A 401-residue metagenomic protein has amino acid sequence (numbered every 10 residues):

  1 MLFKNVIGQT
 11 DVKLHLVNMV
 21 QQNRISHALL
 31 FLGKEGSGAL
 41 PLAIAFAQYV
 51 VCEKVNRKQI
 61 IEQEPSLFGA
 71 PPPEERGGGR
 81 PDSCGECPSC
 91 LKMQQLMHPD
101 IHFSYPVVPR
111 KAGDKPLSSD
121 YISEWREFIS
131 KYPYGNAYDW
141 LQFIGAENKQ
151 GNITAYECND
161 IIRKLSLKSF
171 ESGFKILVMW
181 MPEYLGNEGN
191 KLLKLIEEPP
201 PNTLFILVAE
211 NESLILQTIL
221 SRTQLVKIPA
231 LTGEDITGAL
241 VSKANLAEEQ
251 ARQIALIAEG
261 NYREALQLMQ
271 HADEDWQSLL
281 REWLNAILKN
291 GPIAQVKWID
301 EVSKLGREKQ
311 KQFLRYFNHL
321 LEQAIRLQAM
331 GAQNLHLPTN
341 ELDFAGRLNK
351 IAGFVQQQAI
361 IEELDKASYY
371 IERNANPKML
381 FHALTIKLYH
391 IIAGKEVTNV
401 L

Functional and structural regions predicted by a protein language model:
L2-N187: Clamp-loader machinery-focused feature within the broader ASCE/P-loop NTPase space
L2-P71, G79-R80, P88-K92, P201-L204 (+1 more regions): Charged, glycine-rich active-site and insertion segments that engage polyanionic ligands
D139-G145, S169-F174, G189-K194, L280-L284 (+1 more regions): Generic detector of short, locally flexible boundary/turn motifs and exposed helical patches
R163, K194, S221: Conserved adenine-binding aromatic site and its adjacent loop/helix in ATP-hydrolyzing domains
L167-F170, E198, S242: Secondary-structure boundary motif
F174-I176, W180-L204, N211: Conserved Walker B catalytic segment
